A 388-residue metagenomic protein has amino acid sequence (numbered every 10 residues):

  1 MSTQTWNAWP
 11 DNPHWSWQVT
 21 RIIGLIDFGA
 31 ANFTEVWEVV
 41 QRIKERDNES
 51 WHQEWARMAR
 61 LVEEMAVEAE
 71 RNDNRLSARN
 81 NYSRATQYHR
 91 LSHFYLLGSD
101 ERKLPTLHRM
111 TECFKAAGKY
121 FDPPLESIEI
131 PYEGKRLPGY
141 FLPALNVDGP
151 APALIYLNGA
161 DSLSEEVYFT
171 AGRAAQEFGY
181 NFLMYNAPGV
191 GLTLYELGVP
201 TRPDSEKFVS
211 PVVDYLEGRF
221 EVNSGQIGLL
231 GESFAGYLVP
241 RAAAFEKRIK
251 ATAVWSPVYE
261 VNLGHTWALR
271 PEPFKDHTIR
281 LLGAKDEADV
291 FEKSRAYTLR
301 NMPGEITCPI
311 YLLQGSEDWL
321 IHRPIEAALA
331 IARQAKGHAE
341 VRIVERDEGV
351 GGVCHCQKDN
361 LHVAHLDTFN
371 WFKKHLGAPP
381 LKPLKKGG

Functional and structural regions predicted by a protein language model:
Q53-W55, A59-V62, L104-D148: N-terminal cap/lid segment of alpha/beta-hydrolase-fold proteins
P150-G159: Short beta-strand element of the alpha/beta-hydrolase
V199-V222, R241, A364: Alpha/beta-hydrolase active-site loop
R241-E292, C308, R323: Hydrolase active-site cap/lid region
I306-T307, L312-Q314: Short beta-strand/loop motif that positions the catalytic acidic residue of the alpha/beta-hydrolase fold
W319-A327: Conserved alpha/beta-hydrolase "acid-adjacent" motif
A332-G352: Catalytic histidine neighborhood in serine/cysteine hydrolases with alpha/beta-hydrolase-type architecture
C356-G388: Catalytic active-site module of serine/aspartate enzymes centered on a nucleophile-bearing elbow/loop
